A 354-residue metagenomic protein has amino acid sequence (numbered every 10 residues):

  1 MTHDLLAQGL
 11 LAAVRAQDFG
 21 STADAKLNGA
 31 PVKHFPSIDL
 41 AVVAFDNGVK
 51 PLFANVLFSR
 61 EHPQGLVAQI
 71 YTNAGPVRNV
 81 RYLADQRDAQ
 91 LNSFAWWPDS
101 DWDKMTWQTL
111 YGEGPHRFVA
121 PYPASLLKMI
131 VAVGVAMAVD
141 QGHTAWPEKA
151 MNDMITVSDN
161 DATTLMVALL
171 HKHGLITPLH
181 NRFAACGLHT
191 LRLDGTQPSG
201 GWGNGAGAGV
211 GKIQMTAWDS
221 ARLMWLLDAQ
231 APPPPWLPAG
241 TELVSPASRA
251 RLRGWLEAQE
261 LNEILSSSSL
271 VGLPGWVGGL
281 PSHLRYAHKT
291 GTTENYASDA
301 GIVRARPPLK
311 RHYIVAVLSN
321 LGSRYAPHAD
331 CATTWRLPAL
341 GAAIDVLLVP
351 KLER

Functional and structural regions predicted by a protein language model:
M1, T109-H116, I130-V135, S158-T164 (+1 more regions): Acidic/histidine-rich, surface-exposed loop or edge segments in extracytoplasmic proteins
M1-F53, L57-V77, D228-R354: Structured C-terminal helix/loop/strand segments within mature extracytoplasmic catalytic/sensor domains
K33-I38, V42-N47, W146-A247: Active-site-adjacent helix/loop patches that line small-molecule binding or acyl-intermediate pockets
F45-N47, N73-W102, R182-H189, L226: Glycine-rich, acidic and aromatic/proline-enriched surface loops and short helix-turn segments that act as binding
L91-P121: Intrinsically disordered, low-complexity acidic Ser/Thr-rich regulatory segments
L110, V119, M137-D153, L175: Short, well-structured active-site flanking segments
A120-H143, V315: Active-site SXXK
V133-H143, A168, R222-A229, A342-V346: Short glycine/serine- and small hydrophobic-enriched flexible loop segments
